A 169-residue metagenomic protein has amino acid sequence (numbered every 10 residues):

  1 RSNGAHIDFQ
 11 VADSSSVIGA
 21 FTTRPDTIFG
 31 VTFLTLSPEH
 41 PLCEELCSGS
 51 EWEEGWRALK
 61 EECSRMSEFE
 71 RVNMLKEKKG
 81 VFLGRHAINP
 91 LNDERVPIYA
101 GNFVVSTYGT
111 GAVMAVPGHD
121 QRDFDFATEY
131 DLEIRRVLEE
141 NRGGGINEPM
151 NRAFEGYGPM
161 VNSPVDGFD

Functional and structural regions predicted by a protein language model:
N3, F9-D169: Non-cofactor substrate-recognition interfaces
